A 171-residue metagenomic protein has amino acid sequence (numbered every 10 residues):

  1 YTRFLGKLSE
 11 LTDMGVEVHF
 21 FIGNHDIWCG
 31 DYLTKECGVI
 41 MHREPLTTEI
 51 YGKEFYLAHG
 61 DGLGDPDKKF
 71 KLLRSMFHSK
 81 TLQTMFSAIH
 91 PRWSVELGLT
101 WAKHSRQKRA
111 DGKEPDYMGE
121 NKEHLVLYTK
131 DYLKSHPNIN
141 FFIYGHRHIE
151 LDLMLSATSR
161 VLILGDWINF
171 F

Functional and structural regions predicted by a protein language model:
Y1-I50: Core catalytic region of metal-dependent phosphoesterases/phosphodiesterases, especially metallo-beta-lactamase-like
T2-S9, M41-E49, Q107-E120, D166-F170: Short, Lys/Arg-enriched charge-dense amphipathic segments
S9-V18, E96-T100, D116-E120, I139-N140: Short low-complexity stretches enriched in small and charged residues
L11-V18, G23-W28, R109-G112, Y128-L133 (+2 more regions): A generic short-segment signal for beta-strand/edge and adjacent turn/coil regions
M14, I50-G52, K134-N138: Glycine-rich phosphate-binding loop signature in dinucleotide/nucleotide-binding domains
G38-E44, Y56, D61, D65-L73 (+2 more regions): Conserved beta-sheet core of the metallophosphoesterase superfamily
G60-H124: Active-site-proximal loop/helix segment associated with metal-binding centers of metalloenzymes
